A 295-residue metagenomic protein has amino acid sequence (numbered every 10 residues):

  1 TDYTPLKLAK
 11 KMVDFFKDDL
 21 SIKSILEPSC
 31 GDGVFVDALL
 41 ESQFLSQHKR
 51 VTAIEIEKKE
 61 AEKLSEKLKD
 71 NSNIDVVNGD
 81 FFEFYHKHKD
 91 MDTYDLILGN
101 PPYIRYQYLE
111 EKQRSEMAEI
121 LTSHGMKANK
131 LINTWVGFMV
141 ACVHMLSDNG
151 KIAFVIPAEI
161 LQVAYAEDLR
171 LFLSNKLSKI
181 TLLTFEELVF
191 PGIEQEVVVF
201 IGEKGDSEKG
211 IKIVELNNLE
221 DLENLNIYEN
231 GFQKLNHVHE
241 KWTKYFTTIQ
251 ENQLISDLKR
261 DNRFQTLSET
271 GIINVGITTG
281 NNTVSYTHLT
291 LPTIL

Functional and structural regions predicted by a protein language model:
D2-K11, K23, S29-L39, L45-H48 (+3 more regions): Signature of N6-adenine DNA methyltransferases within the class I
D14-L20: Glycine-rich helix-loop-beta junction characteristic of Rossmann-like nucleotide cofactor-binding loops
L64-L68: Alpha-helical interaction/dimerization surfaces of two-component signaling modules
T287-T293: Conserved small/polar residues in nucleotide/adenosyl-binding loops
